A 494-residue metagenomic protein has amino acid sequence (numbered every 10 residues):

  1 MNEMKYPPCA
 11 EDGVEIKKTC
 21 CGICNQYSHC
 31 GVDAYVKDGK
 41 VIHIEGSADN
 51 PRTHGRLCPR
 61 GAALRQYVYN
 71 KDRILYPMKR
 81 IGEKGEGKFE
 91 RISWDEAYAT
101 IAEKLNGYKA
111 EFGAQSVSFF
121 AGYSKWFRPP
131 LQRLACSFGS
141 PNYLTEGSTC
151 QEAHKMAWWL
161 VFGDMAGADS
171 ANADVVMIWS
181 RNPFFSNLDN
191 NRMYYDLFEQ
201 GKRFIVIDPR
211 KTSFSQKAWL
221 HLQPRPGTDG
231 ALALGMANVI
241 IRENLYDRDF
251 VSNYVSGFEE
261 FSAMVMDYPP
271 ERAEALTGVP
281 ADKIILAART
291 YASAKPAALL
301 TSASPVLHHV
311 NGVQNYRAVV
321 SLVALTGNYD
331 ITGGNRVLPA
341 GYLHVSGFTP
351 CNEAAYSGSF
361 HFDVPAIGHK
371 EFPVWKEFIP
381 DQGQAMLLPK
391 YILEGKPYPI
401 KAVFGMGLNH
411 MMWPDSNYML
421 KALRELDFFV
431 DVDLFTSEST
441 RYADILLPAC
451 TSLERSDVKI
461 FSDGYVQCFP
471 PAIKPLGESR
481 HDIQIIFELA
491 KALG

Functional and structural regions predicted by a protein language model:
M1-E243, P280, L489: N-terminal export/assembly segments and adjacent metallocofactor-ligating motifs of anaerobic energy-metabolism
C9, T19-C21, Y418, L426-F428 (+2 more regions): Phosphate/diphosphate-binding loops
I42, D247-R248, I284, A298-L299 (+5 more regions): Acidic/polar loop patches that form or flank catalytic/metal-binding clefts of enzymes that bind anionic ligands
Y76, R80-E96, A110, N238 (+3 more regions): N-terminal leader/propeptide and maturation segments of large enzyme subunits in energy/redox metabolism and hydrolases
V117-K125, A275-V279, S302-H309, Y342-L343 (+1 more regions): Conserved short loop/turn motifs at secondary-structure junctions
G122-Y123, N253-S256, T290-Y291, N335-S346: A glycine-rich phosphate-binding loop feature that marks nucleotide/adenosyl-phosphate handling sites
P129-I207, G230-L234, V323-R441, C450-D457 (+1 more regions): Extended redox/cofactor-interaction regions of prokaryotic respiratory oxidoreductases
Q216-P224, Y465-L476: Short beta-alpha connecting loops at secondary-structure transitions that line or flank enzyme active sites
